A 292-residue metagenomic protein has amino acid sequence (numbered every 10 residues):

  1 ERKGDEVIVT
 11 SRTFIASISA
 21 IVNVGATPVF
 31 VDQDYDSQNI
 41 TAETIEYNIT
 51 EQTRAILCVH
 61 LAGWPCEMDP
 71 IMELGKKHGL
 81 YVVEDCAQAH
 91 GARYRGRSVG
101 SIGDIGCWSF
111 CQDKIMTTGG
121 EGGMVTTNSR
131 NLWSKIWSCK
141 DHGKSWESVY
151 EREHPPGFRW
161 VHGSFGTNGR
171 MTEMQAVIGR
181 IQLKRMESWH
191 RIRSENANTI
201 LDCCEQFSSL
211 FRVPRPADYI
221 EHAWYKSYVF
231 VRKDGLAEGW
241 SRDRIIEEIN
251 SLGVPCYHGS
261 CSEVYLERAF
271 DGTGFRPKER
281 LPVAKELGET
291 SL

Functional and structural regions predicted by a protein language model:
E1-C86, R93: PLP-dependent aminotransferase-like
R2, E51, G100-S101, T118 (+3 more regions): Structured loop/turn residues at beta-strand edges in well-structured enzyme cores
R12-T13, A26, Q33, A87-Q88 (+4 more regions): Histidine-centered beta-alpha loop that forms part of the nucleotide-sugar donor binding/catalytic region in diverse
S19-I21, L74, S98, I115 (+1 more regions): Hydrophobic/aromatic ligand-binding patch that stacks against planar heteroaromatic rings of cofactors or nucleotides
E43, Y47, A55-V59, W64 (+4 more regions): PLP-dependent aminotransferase class I/II
E84-G119, S134, F158-G163: Conserved active-site segment immediately N-terminal to the catalytic lysine that forms the internal aldimine
W108-S109, G123-S129, R180: Short beta-strand-to-turn element immediately C-terminal to the catalytic PLP-Schiff-base lysine in fold type I
G119, M124-N128, S134-I136: FAD-binding subdomain of flavoenzyme oxidoreductases
